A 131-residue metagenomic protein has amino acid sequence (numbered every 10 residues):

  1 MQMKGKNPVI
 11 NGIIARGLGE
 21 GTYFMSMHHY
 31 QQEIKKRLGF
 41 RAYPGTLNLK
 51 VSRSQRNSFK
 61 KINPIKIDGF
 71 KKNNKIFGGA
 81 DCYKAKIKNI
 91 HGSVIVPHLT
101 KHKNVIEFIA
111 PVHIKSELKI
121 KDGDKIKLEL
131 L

Functional and structural regions predicted by a protein language model:
Q2-H102, D122, I126-E129: Long, compositionally biased stretches
E107: Core nucleotidyl-transferase/polymerase catalytic module
A110-S116: Short alpha-helix capping/helix-loop boundary micro-motifs
E117-K121: A short glycine-leucine-enriched loop at secondary-structure breakpoints that most characteristically corresponds
